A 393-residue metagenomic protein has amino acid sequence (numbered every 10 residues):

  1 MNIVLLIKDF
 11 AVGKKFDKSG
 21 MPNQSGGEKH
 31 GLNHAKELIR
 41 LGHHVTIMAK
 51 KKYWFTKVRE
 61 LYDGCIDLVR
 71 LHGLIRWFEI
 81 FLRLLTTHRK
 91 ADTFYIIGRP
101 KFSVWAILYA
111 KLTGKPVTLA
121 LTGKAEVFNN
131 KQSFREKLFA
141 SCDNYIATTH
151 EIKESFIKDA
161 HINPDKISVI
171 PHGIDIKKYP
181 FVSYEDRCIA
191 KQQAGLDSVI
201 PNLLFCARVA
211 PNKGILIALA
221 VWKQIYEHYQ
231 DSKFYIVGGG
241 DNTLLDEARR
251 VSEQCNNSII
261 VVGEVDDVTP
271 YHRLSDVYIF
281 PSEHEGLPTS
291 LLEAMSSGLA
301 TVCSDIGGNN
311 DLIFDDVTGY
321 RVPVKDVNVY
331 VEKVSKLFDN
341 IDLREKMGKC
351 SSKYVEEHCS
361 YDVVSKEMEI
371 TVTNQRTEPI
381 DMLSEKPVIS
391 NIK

Functional and structural regions predicted by a protein language model:
L6-S25, K29-L74: N-terminal strand-loop element at the rim of the active site of nucleotide-sugar-dependent glycosyltransferases
K29, N33, P201, F205-Q224 (+1 more regions): A conserved mid-protein helix/loop that constitutes part of the nucleotide-sugar donor-binding site
A49-Y53, I174, C206, A210 (+1 more regions): Glycosyltransferase donor-sugar binding loop
E151, G173: Carbohydrate-associated surface elements
P180-L196, E367: A short helix/loop element that forms part of the nucleotide-sugar donor recognition site in Leloir-type
E264, E283: Aromatic "clamp/platform" in nucleotide-sugar-dependent glycosyltransferases that forms part of the donor/acceptor
A300-C303: Short hydrophobic beta-strand element within catalytic cores of glycosyltransferases and related nucleotide-activated
F314-D316, Y320-V327, K336-I341: Conserved acidic donor-binding segment of nucleotide-sugar-dependent glycosyltransferases
